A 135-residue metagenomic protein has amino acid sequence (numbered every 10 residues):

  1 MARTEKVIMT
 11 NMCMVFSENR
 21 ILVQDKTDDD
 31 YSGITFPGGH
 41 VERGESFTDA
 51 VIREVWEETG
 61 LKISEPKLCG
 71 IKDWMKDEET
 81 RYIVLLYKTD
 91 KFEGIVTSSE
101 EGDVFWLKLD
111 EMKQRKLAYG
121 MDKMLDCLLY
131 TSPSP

Functional and structural regions predicted by a protein language model:
M1-I21, P37: Conserved N-terminal beta-strand and adjoining loop/helix that marks the start of the Nudix/MutT-like hydrolase domain
E5, C13, G33, I95-S98: Short secondary-structure boundary/capping segments
I8, F16, F36, I63 (+1 more regions): Short connector loops at helix/strand junctions that flank enzyme active sites, especially segments positioning acidic
S17-W56: Conserved Nudix-box catalytic region and its N-terminal flanking loop in Nudix hydrolases and closely related
V41-S64, W74-M124: Unchanged
Y130-P135: Conserved small/polar residues in nucleotide/adenosyl-binding loops
